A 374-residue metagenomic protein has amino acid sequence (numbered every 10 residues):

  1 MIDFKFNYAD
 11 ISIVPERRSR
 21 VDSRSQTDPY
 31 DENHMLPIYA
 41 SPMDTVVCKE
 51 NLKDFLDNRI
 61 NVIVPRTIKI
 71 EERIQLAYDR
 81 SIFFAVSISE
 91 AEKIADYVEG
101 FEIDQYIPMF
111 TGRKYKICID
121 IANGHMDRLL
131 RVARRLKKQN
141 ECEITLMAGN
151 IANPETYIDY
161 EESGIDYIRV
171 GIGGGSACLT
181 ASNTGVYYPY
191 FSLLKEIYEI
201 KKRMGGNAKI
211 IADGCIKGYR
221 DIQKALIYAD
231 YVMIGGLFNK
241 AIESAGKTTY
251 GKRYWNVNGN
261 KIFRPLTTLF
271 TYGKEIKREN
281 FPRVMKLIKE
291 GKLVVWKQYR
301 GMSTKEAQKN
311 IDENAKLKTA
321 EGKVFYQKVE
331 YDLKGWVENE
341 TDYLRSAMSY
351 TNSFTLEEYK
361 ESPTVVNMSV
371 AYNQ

Functional and structural regions predicted by a protein language model:
M1-K209, G236-A241: Active-site entrance/lid segments in N-terminal catalytic domains of soluble metabolic enzymes
M1-S19, G185-A212, I216-Q374: Alpha/beta catalytic cores of nucleotide-metabolism and tRNA/nucleoside-modifying enzymes
